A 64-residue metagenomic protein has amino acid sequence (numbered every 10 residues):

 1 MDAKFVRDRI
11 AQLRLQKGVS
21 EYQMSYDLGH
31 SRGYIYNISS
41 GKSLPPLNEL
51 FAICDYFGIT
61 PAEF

Functional and structural regions predicted by a protein language model:
M1-K17: A short, Lys/Arg-rich alpha-helix, primarily the initiator
D8, G33, L47-L50: Short alpha-helical elements of helix-turn-helix
I10, M24-S25, I35-I38, F64: Conserved hydrophobic/aromatic packing and binding residues within compact polymer-binding modules
L15, Y26, D55: Alpha-helical residues within the helix-turn-helix
G29-P45: Recognition helix of helix-turn-helix/homeodomain-like DNA-binding domains that insert into the DNA major groove
N48-E63: DNA major-groove recognition helix of helix-turn-helix/homeodomain DNA-binding modules
